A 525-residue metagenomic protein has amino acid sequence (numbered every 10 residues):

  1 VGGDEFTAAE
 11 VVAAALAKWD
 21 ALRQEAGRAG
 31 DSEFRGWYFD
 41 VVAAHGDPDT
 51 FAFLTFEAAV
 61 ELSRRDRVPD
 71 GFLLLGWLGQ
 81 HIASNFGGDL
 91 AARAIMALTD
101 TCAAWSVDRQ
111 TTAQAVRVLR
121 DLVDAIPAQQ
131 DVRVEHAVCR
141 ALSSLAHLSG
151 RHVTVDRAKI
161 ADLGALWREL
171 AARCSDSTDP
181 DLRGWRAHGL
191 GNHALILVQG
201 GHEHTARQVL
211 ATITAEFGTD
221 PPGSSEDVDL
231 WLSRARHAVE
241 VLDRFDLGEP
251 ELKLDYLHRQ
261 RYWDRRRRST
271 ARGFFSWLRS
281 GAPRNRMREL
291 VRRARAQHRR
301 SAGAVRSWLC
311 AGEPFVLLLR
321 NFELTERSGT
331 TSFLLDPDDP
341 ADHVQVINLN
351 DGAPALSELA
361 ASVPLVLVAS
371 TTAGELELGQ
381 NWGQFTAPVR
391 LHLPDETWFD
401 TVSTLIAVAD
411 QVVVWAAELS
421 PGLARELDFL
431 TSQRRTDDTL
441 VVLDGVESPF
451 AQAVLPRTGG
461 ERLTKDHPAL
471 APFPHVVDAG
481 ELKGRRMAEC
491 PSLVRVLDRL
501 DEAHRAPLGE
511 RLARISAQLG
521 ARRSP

Functional and structural regions predicted by a protein language model:
V1-C102, V107: Flexible inter-repeat linkers and adjacent short helices within tandem amphipathic alpha-helical repeat scaffolds
A17, F53-E57, A97-D100, A137-R140 (+4 more regions): "A position-specific structural signal for the A-helix of alpha-solenoid helical repeats
A21-D31, V60-G71, T101-A115, Q130 (+3 more regions): Short coil/turn connectors between adjacent alpha-helices in alpha-solenoid helical repeat scaffolds
F39-A43, W77-A83, R120-A128, A165-D176 (+1 more regions): Amphipathic alpha-helical segments of tetratricopeptide repeats
T50, D70, L90-R93, T111 (+3 more regions): Structural signature of alpha-solenoid helical repeat junctions
G273, W277-V408: Conserved N-terminal substructure of TIR/SEFIR domains
E418-P449: Amphipathic helical hotspot of TIR/SEFIR-family domains
P449-P525: C-terminal interaction surface of TIR/SEFIR-family domains
